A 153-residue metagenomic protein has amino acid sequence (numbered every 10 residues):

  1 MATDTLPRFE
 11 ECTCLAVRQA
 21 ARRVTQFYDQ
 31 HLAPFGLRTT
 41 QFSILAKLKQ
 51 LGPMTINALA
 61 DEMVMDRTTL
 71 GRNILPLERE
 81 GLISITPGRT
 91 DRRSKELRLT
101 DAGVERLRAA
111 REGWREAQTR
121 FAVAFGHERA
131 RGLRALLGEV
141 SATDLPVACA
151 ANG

Functional and structural regions predicted by a protein language model:
M1-F35, N152-G153: N-terminal leader segment of winged-helix/HTH proteins
M1-T5, F9, H127-G153: C-terminal regulatory/oligomerization modules of transcriptional regulators
V17, L48-G52: Short helix-to-turn junction characteristic of helix-turn-helix DNA-binding domains, especially the helix
T25, P53, L75-G138: Charged, amphipathic alpha-helical coiled-coil/dimerization segments
I44-L45: Short alpha-helical "packing" element that flanks the helix-turn-helix/winged-helix DNA-binding module
L59-A60: A short acidic, leucine-rich amphipathic alpha-helix
